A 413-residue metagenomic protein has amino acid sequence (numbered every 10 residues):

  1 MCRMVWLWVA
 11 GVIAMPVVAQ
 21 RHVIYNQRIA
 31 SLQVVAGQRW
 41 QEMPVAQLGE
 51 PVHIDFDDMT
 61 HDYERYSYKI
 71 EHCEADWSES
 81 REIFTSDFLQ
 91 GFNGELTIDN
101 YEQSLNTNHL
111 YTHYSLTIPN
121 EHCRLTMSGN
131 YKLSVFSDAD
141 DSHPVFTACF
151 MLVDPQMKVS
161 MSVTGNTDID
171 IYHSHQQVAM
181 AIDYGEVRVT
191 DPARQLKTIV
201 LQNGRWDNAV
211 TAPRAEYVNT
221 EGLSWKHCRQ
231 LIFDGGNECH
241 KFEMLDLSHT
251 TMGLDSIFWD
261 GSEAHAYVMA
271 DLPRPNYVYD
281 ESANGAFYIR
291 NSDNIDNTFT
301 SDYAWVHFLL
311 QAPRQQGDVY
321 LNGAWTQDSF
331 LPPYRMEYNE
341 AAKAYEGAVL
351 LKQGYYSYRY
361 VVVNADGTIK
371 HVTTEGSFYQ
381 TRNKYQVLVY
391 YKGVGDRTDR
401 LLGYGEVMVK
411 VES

Functional and structural regions predicted by a protein language model:
M1-R21: Bacterial Sec-dependent N-terminal signal peptides
A19-A46, D154-I169, S282-N294: Short, compositionally biased P/S/T/A/G/V-rich stretches that sit at domain boundaries
V23-I24, L152-H175, F378-G403: Low-complexity, Pro/Ser/Thr- and charge-rich linker/hinge segments at domain boundaries
A30-E74, I171-I182, D293-F308: Contiguous beta-strand segments within globular domains
A75-W77, C123, S137-V145, R205-W206 (+2 more regions): Short acidic/polar inter-strand loop motif in beta-rich domains
L89-Y114, W206-P213, W305-Q353, A365-G393: Aromatic-rich carbohydrate-binding modules that target alpha-glucans
N108-D138: Ligand-binding face of N-terminal immunoglobulin V-set domains in extracellular IgSF glycoproteins
A266-Q315, L401-S413: Basic K/R-rich, polyanion-interacting modules in nucleoproteins and related proteins
